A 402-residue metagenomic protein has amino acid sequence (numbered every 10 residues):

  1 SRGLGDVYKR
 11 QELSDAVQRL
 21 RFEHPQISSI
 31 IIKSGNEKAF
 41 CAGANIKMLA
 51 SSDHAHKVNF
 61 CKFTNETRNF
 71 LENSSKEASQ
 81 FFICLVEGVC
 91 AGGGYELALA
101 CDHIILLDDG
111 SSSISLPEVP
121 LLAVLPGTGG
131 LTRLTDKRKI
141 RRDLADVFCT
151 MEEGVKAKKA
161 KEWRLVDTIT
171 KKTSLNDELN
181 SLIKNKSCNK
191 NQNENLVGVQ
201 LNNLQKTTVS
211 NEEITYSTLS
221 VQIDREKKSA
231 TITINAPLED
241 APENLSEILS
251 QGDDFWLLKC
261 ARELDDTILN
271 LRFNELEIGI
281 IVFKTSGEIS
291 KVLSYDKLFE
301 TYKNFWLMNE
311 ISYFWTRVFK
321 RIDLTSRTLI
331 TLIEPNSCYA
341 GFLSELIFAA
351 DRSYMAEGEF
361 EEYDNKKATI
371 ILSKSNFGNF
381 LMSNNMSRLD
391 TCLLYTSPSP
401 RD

Functional and structural regions predicted by a protein language model:
S1, A39-G43, S115, V124 (+4 more regions): Short acidic/His/Gly/Ser-rich catalytic and metal-binding motifs that mark active-site loops of diverse hydrolases
S1, L179-T207, E226-N244, K284 (+2 more regions): N-terminal organellar transit peptides
S1-R2, D6, L238-L257, L298-Y302: A solvent-exposed, charged loop/short amphipathic helix patch at secondary-structure junctions
G3-Q11, Y395-P400: Conserved small/polar residues in nucleotide/adenosyl-binding loops
V7, V199-D224, Q251, L257-D265 (+1 more regions): Active-site loops and adjacent core secondary-structure elements that bind or stabilize anionic groups
K9-A55, N65-L85, L107-S111, S229-I232 (+4 more regions): A structural preference for short, pocket-lining loop segments at secondary-structure junctions
H56-N193, M308-S397, R401-D402: Conserved catalytic cores of soluble enzyme domains, especially glycine-rich substrate-binding beta-alpha loops
K137, L201-T215, D266-N270, N376-S383 (+1 more regions): Terminal low-complexity tails and localization/encapsulation signals of metabolic enzymes
